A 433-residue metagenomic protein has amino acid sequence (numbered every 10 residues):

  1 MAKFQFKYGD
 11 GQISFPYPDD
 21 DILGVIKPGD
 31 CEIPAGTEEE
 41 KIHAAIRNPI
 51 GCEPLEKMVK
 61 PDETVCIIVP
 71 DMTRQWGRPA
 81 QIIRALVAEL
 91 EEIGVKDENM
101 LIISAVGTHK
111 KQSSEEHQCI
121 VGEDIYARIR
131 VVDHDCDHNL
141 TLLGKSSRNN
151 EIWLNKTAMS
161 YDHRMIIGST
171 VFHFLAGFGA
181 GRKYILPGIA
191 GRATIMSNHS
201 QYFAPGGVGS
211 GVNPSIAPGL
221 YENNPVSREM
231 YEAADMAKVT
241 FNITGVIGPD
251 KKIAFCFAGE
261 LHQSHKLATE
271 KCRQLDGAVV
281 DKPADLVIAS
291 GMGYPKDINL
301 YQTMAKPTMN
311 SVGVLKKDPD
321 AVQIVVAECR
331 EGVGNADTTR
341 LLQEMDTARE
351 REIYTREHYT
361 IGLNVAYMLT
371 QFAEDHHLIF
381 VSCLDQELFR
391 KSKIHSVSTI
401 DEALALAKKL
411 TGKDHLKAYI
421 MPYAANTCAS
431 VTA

Functional and structural regions predicted by a protein language model:
M1-A44: N-terminal amphipathic/basic leader segments beginning at the initiator methionine
T64-W76, L101-T108, I166, I288-S290: Short glycine-rich or small-residue beta-strand-to-loop segments that form or flank ligand, phosphate, metal/Fe-S
Q75-V95, M304-K316: Histidine-anchored nucleotide/phosphate-binding helix
D97-T108, V322-A327, H376-S382: Short internal beta-strands
K111-G179: An acidic, phosphate/nucleotide-engaging active-site surface
S210-P295: Membrane-embedded hairpin module used as a gating/binding unit in multi-pass transport and secretion proteins
D297-I379: C-terminal catalytic subdomain
L363-A424: Internal helix-turn-beta structural module
